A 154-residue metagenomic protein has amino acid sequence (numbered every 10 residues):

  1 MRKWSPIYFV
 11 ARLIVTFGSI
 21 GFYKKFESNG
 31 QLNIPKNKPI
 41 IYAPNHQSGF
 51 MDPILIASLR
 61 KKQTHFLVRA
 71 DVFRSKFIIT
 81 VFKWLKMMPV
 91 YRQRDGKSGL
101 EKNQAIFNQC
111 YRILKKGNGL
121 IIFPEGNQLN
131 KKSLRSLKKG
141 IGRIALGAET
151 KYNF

Functional and structural regions predicted by a protein language model:
K3-W4, F9-A11, V15, I20-F154: Soluble catalytic domains of membrane acyltransferases
